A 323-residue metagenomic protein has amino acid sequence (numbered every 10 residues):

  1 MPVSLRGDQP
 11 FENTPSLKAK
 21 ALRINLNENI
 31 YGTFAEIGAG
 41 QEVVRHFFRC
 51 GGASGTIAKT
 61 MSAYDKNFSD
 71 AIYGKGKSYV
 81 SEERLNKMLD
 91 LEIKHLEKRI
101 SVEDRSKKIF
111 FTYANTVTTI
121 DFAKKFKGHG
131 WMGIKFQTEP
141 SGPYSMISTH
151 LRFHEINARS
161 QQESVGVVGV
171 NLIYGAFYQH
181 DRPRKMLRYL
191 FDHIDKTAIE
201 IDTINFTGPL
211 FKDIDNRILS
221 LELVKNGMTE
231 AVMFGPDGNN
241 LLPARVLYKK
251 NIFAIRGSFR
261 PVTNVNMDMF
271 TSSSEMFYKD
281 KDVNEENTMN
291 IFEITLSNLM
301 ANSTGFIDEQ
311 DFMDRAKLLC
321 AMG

Functional and structural regions predicted by a protein language model:
P2-G323: Nucleotidyltransferase catalytic core that binds NTPs
